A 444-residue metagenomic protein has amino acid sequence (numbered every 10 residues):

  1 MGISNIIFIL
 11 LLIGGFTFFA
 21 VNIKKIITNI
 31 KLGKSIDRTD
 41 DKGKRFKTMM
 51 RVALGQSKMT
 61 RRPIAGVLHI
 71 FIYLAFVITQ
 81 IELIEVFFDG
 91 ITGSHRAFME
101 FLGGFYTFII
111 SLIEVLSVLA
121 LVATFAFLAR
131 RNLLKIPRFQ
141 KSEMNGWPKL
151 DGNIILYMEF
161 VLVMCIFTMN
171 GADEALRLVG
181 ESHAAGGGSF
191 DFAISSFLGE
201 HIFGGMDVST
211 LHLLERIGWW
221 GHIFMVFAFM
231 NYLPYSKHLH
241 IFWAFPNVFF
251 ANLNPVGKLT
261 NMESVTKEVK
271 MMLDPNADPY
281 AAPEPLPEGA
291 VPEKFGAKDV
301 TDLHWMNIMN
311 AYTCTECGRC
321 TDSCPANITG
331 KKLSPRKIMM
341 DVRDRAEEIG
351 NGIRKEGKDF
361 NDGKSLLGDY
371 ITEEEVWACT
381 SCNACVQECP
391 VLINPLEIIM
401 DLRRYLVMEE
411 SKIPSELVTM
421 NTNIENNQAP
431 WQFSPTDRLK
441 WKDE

Functional and structural regions predicted by a protein language model:
M1-Y280: Membrane-embedded alpha-helical bundles of multi-pass integral membrane proteins
K25-I30, I223-V226, E316-D322, C379-N383 (+1 more regions): Short acidic (Asp/Glu) and glycine-rich catalytic loops that position anionic groups and cofactors
R51-G66, M262-T315, R319-S323, I328: Acidic, Ser/Thr-rich low-complexity segments on the non-lumenal side of membrane proteins
L112, G146-W147, T210-W220, L303-T315 (+1 more regions): Flexible gly/pro/ser-rich segments immediately N-terminal to CXXCH heme-c attachment motifs in exported/periplasmic
A282-A311, N327-F433: Ferredoxin-type iron-sulfur electron-transfer modules in oxidoreductases and energy-metabolism complexes
